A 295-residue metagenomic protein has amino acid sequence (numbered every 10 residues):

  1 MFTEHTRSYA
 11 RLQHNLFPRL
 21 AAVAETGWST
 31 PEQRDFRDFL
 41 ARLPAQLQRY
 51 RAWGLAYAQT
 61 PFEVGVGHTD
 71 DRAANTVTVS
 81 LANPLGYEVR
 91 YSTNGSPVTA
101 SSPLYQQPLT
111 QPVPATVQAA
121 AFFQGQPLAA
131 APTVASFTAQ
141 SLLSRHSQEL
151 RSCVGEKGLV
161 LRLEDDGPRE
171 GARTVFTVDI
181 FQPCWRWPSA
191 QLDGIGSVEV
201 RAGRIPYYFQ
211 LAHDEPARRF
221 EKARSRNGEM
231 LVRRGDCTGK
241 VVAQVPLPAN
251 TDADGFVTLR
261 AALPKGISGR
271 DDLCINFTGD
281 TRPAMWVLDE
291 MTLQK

Functional and structural regions predicted by a protein language model:
M1-F2, E25, P84-G86, N94 (+3 more regions): Short, loop-centered acidic/histidine patches that primarily coordinate divalent metals
M1-Q48: Conserved alpha/beta catalytic core and glycan-binding cleft of carbohydrate-active enzymes
T6, L16, E32, S102 (+5 more regions): Solvent-exposed, flexible loop/coil residues
L20, P127-A131, A284-V287: Beta-sandwich strand segments
L20, Y91, A119, V200 (+1 more regions): Hydrophobic, well-ordered secondary-structure elements that form the walls of internal hydrophobic environments
A24-P31, A119, G125, T281: A generic secondary-structure signal for well-formed alpha-helical elements
R34, L40-R169, P206-R218, K222 (+1 more regions): Short, compositionally stereotyped local motifs that mark structural "simplifiers"
S136-K295: Extracytoplasmic
